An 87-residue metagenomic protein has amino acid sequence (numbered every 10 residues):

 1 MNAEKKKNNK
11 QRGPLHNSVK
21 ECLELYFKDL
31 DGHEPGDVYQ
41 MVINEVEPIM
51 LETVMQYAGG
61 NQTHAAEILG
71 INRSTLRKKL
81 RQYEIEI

Functional and structural regions predicted by a protein language model:
N2-N17, E21, L25-I87: Bacterial C-terminal helix-turn-helix
